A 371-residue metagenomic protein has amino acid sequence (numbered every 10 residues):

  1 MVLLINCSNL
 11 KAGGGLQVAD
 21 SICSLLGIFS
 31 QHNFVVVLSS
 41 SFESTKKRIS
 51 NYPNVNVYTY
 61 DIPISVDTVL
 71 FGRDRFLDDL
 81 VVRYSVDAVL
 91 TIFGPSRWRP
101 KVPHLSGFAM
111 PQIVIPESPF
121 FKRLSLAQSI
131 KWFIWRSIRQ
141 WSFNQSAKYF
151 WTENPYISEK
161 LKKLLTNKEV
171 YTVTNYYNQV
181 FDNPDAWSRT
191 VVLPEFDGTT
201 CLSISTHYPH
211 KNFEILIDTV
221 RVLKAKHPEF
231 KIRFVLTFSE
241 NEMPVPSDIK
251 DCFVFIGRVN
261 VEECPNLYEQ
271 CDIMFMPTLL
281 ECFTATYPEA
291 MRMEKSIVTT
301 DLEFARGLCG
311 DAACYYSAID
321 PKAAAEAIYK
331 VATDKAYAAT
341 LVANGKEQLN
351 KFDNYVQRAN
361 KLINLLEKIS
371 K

Functional and structural regions predicted by a protein language model:
L4, V192-K211, I217-V220: Conserved donor-binding/catalytic core segment of Leloir-type glycosyltransferases
V55, E242-P265: Nucleotide-activated donor-binding/catalytic signature segment of Leloir-type glycosyltransferases, i.e., the conserved
L77, N266-C271: Short alpha-helical donor nucleotide-sugar binding micro-motif in glycosyltransferases
Q128-F150: Membrane-proximal helix-turn-helix segments that form the acceptor-binding/catalytic region of lipid-linked
L279: Aromatic "clamp/platform" in nucleotide-sugar-dependent glycosyltransferases that forms part of the donor/acceptor
S296-T299: Short hydrophobic beta-strand element within catalytic cores of glycosyltransferases and related nucleotide-activated
C314-K322, K330-K335: Conserved acidic donor-binding segment of nucleotide-sugar-dependent glycosyltransferases
A336-E367: A charged, aromatic-enriched C-terminal amphipathic alpha-helix characteristic of glycosyltransferases across folds
